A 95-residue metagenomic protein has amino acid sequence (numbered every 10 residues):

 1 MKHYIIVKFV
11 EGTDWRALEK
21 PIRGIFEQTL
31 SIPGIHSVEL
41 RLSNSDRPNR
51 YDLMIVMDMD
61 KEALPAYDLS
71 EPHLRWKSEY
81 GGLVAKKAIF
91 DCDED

Functional and structural regions predicted by a protein language model:
K2-K8, L40-S70: Short, well-ordered beta-strand segments in beta-rich or mixed alpha/beta enzyme and ligand-binding folds
Y4, P21-G24: Non-catalytic alpha-helical scaffold/packing segments enriched in small hydrophobic residues
V7, G12-T13, T29, D95: Compositionally biased, intrinsically disordered low-complexity regions
T13-E19, A63-Y67: Short, conserved charged micro-motifs
G24, L30-P33, D58-F90: An amphipathic, aromatic/His-enriched active-site/gating alpha helix that lines ligand/cofactor pockets
E39-Y51, K77-D95: Glycine-rich beta-strand-turn "strand-cap" elements at beta-sheet edges
